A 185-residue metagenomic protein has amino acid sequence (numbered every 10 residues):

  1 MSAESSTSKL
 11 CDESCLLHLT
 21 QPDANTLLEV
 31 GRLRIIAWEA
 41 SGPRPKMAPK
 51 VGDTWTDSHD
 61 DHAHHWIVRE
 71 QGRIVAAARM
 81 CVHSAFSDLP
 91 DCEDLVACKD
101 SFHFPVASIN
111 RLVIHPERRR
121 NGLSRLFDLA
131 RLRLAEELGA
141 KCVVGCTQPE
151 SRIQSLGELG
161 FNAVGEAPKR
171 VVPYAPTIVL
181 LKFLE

Functional and structural regions predicted by a protein language model:
E4-W55, A63-V75, V82: Short amphipathic alpha-helix that is part of the acyltransferase structural core
N25, E150-S151: Short alpha-helical
R34, H65-W66, A78, S108-I109 (+2 more regions): Polar/charged side chains located within well-ordered beta-strands of beta-rich proteins
H59-D61, I67-R119, P173-A175: Conserved acyl-donor/pantetheine-binding loop and adjacent beta-alpha core of acyl/acetyltransferases and related
R120-R133: Conserved acetyl-CoA-binding loop-helix of GNAT-fold acetyltransferases
A135-Q148: Conserved GNAT acetyl-CoA-binding A-motif
C146, N162-T177: Conserved catalytic-core motifs of GNAT/GCN5-like acyltransferases
S155-F161: Conserved active-site tyrosine of GNAT-family acetyltransferases
